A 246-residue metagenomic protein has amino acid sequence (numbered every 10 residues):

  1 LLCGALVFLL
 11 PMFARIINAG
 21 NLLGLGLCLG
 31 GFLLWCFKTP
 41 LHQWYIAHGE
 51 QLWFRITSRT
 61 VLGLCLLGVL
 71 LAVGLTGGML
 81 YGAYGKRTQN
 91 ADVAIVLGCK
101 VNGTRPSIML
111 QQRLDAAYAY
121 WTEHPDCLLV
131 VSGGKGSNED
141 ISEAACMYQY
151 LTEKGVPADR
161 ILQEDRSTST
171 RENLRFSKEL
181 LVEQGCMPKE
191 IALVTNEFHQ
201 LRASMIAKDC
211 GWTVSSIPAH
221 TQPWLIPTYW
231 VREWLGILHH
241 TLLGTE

Functional and structural regions predicted by a protein language model:
L1-I46: Membrane-embedded alpha-helical segments of integral membrane proteins
L10-F13, P40, L70-G77, Y81 (+1 more regions): Structural signature of transmembrane alpha-helix termini at the membrane-water interface
L25, E183, T245-E246: Low-complexity, intrinsically disordered/propeptide-like segments
Q43-I56: Membrane-interfacial, low-structure loops and terminal tails that flank and connect transmembrane helices in multi-pass
W53-G78: Internal/C-terminal transmembrane anchor helices
G74-R232: A structural signal for short, hydrophobic/glycine-enriched beta-strand patches
I226-E246: A transmembrane-helix-recognition feature enriched in membrane-embedded lipid enzymes and envelope glyco-/phospholipid
